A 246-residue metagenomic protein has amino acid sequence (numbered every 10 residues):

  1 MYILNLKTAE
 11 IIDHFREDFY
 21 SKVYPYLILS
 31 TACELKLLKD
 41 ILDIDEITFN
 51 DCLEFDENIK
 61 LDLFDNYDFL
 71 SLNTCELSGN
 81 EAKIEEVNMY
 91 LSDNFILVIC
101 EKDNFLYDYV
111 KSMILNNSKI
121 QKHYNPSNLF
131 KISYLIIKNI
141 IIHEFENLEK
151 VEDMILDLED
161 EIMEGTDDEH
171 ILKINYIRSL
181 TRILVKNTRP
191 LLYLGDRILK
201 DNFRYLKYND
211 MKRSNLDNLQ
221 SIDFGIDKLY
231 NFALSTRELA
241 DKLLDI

Functional and structural regions predicted by a protein language model:
M1-Y124, M154, P190-M211: Helix-boundary and N-terminal cytosolic regulatory elements
L29-S30, K138, R178: Conserved residues at beta->alpha junctions
E34, I132, I136, D157 (+1 more regions): A general alpha-helix detector
Y109, N128-K131, K150-D153, S235: Generic alpha-helical secondary structure signal
S118-I140, E144, M211-N218, I222-G225: Long, non-coiled-coil amphipathic alpha-helical linker/lever segments that couple catalytic cores to other domains
I137, I141-G165: Juxtamembrane/interface alpha-helical elements of multi-pass membrane proteins
E159-I162, T166-I246: Membrane-associated alpha-helical segments
